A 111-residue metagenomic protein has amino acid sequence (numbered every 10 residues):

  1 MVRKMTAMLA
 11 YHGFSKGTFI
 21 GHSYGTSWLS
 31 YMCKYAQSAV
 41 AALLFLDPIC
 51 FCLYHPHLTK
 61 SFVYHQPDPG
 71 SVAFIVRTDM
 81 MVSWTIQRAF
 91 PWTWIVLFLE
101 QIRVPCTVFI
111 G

Functional and structural regions predicted by a protein language model:
V2-G17: Conserved acidic catalytic loop of the alpha/beta-hydrolase fold
K16-G21, L46: Short beta-strand immediately N-terminal to the catalytic nucleophile in serine-hydrolase-like folds
F19-L29, C33: Gly/Ala-rich beta-loop-alpha elbow adjacent to hydrolase catalytic centers
K34, L58-V63: Short secondary-structure boundary/capping segments
L44-P56: Active-site nucleophile loop of the alpha/beta-hydrolase fold
F62-E100, V104: Mobile cap/lid helix-loop segments that gate and shape the active-site cleft of serine hydrolases
I102, V108-G111: Short beta-strand/loop motif that positions the catalytic acidic residue of the alpha/beta-hydrolase fold
